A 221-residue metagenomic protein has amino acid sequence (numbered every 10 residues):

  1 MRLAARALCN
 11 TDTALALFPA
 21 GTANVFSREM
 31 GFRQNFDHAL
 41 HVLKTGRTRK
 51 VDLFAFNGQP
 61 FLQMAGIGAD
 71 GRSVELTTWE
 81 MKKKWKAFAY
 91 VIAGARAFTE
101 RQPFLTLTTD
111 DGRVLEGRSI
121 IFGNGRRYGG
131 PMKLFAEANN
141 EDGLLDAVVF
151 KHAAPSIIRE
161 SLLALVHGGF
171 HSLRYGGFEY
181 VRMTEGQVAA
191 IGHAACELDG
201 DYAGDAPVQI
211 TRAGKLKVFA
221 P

Functional and structural regions predicted by a protein language model:
M1-R2, D205: Short, well-ordered alpha-helical microsegments
R2, R6-R118: Catalytic core of DAGKc-family lipid kinases
G58, A65-G71, G123-R127, K151-A153 (+1 more regions): Glycine-rich beta-alpha junction loops
G66, I121-F135, Y202: Glycine-rich phosphate/pyrophosphate-binding beta-alpha loops
D70-S73, L115-E116, Y128-P131, P155-R159: Short acidic/glycine-rich loop or secondary-structure boundary segments that cap or lie
M81-F88, A136-S156: Gly/Ser/Thr-rich active-site loops/lids in small-molecule metabolic enzymes that frequently grip phosphoryl groups
R101-P103, E116-R118, E141-D146, T184-G186: A generic structural signal for short beta-strands and their flanking turns/coil linkers
T109, V114, N139, V149-P221: ATP/nucleoside-binding phosphotransfer catalytic cores, i.e., glycine-rich phosphate-binding loops
